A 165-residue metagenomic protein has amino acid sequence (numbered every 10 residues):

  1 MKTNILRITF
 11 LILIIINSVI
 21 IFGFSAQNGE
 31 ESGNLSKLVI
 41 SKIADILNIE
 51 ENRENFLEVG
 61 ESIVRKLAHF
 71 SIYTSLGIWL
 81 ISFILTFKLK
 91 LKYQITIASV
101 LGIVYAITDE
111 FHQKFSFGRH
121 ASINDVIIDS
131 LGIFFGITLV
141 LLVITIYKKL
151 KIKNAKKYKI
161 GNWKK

Functional and structural regions predicted by a protein language model:
K2-T74: "…centered on the first transmembrane helix and the immediately adjacent amphipathic helix/loop
N4-I8, F87-I97, R119-I123: Membrane-helix interface segments
I16-I21, Q94-K114: Small-polar-interrupted transmembrane alpha-helices in polytopic inner-membrane proteins
E31, F83-L91, F115-R119, L142 (+2 more regions): Membrane-interface elements of multi-pass transporters and channels
F56, G60, V100, N124-I127: Alpha-helical membrane-protein architecture signal
Y73-F87, G132-Y147: Membrane-interfacial alpha-helical segments at the cytosolic side of multi-pass membrane proteins
A106-S130: Interfacial helix-loop-helix junctions of multi-pass membrane proteins
K151-K165: Membrane-interfacial, low-structure loops and terminal tails that flank and connect transmembrane helices in multi-pass
